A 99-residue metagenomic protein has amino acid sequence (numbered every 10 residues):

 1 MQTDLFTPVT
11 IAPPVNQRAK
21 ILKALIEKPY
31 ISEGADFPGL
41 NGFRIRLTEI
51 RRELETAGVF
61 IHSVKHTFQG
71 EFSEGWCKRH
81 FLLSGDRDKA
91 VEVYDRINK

Functional and structural regions predicted by a protein language model:
Q2, F6-V15, L47, R51-N98: DNA-binding patch around the recognition helix
N16-G34: Short capping segments at the starts of secondary-structure elements
E33-P38, I50: A short acidic, leucine-rich amphipathic alpha-helix
